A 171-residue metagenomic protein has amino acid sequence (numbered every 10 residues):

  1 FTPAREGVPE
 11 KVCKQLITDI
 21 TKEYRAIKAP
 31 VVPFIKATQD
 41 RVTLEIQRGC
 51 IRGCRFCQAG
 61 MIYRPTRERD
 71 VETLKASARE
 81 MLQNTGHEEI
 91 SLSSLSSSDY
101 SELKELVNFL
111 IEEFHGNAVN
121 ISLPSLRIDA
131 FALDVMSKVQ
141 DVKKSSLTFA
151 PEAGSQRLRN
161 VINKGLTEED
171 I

Functional and structural regions predicted by a protein language model:
F1-I17, T66, D70, H87 (+1 more regions): Terminal amphipathic helices with adjacent charged low-complexity linkers/tails
F1-T43: N-terminal [4Fe-4S]-dependent radical SAM core
T2-P3, P9-C13, G53-F56, S101 (+2 more regions): Short helix/loop capping segments that flank catalytic or ligand/cofactor-binding pockets
V31-R55, L82, S145: N-terminal pre-triad scaffold of radical SAM enzymes
P33, F56-I62, A153-R159: Gly-rich Lys/Arg/Thr-decorated short loops/hinges at beta-loop-alpha junctions or inter-strand turns that position
C50, C54, L74, L123 (+1 more regions): Conserved, mostly hydrophobic/aromatic
C57-T73: Iron-sulfur (Fe-S) cluster-binding segments and ferredoxin-like electron-carrier domains, especially [2Fe-2S]
R79-I171: Conserved SAM/AdoMet-binding glycine-rich loop
